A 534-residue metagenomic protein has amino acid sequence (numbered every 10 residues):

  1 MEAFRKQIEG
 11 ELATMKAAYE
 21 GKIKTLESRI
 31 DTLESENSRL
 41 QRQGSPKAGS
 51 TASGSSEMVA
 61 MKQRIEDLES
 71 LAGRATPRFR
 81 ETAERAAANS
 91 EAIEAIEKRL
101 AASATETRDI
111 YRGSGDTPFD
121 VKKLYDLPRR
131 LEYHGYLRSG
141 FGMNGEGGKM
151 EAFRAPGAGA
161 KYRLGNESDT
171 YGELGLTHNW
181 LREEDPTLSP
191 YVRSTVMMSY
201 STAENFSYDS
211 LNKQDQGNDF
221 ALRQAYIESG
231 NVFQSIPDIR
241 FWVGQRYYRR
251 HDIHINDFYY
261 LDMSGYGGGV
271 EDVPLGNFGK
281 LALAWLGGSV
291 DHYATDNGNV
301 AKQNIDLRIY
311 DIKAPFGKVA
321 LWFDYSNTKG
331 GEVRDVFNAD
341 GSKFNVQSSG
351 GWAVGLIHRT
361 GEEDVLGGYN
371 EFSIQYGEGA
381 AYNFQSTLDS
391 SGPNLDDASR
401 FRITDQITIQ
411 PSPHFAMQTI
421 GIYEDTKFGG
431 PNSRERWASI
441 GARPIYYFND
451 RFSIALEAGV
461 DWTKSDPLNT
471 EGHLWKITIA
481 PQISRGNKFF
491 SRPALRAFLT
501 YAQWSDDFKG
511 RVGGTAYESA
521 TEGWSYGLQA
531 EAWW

Functional and structural regions predicted by a protein language model:
M1-A152, G157-A160, T177, D185: N-terminal periplasmic/intermembrane-space "pro-region" immediately following the signal or transit peptide
L124-G145, R163-Y293, K302-A314, K318-A320 (+2 more regions): Outer membrane beta-barrel
S139-G147, W180, M198-E204, Q245-R249 (+9 more regions): Transmembrane beta-strands of outer-membrane beta-barrel pores
G147, F384, D507-R511: Short conserved micro-motifs at the rims of enzyme active sites and ligand-binding pockets
A158-Y162, S210-K213, D252-D257, S289-T295 (+5 more regions): Extracellular loop and loop/strand-boundary signature of outer-membrane beta-barrel proteins
F278, V300, Y310-D466, G472-I479 (+1 more regions): Detector for outer-membrane/organellar transmembrane beta-barrel domains, recognizing the amphipathic beta-strand
H473-L495, L499-G510, G514-E518: Leucine-rich solenoid repeat modules
I479, S491, S519-W534: Outer-membrane beta-barrel "beta-signal"
